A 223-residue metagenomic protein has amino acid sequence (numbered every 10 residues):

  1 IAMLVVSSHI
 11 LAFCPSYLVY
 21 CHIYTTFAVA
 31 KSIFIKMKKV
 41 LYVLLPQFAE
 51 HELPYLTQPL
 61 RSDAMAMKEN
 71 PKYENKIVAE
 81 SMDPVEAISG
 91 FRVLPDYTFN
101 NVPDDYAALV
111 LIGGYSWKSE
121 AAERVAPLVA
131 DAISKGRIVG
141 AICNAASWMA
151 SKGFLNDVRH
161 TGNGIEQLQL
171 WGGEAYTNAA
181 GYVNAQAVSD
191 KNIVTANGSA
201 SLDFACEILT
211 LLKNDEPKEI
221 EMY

Functional and structural regions predicted by a protein language model:
L11-C14, C21, F99, A200: N-terminal low-complexity, intrinsically disordered patches enriched in charged
A12, V19-Y20, T26, I33: Short, positively charged and aromatic/hydrophobic N-terminal segments
S32-K38: Extreme N-terminus of proteins, especially the signal/transit-peptide cleavage junction and the first residues
K38-A49, Y55, S62-S81, F91 (+2 more regions): Active-site-adjacent pocket-lining segments in enzyme domains
I88: A short, charged, and often flexible helix/loop element on the N-terminal side of the glycosyltransferase catalytic
